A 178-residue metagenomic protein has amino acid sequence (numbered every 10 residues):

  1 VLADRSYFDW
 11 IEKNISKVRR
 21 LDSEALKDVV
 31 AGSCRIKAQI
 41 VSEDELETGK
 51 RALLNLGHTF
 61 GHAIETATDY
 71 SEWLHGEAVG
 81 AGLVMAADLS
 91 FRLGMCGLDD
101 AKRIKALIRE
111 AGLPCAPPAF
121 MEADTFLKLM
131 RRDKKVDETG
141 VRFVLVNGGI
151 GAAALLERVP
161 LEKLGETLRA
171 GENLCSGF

Functional and structural regions predicted by a protein language model:
V1-L54: Carboxylate- and glycine-rich phosphate/diphosphate-binding segment that chelates Mg2+/Mn2+
I11, V29-K37, L83, I108 (+2 more regions): Short alpha-helical scaffolding segments that buttress acidic/His motifs in well-ordered protein cores
L53-L56, W73-V79: Short glycine/threonine-rich catalytic loop with a Thr-x-Gly-x-Asp
L56, F60-I64: Active-site His/Glu-centered metal-binding helix of metallohydrolases
H58, L83, G149: Residue-level signal for inorganic ion chemistry
A63-E72: Catalytic Zn2+-binding segment of zinc metalloproteases
G76-F91: An active-site-proximal "capping" alpha-helix that borders the catalytic cofactor pocket
M95-F178: C-terminal charged capping/lid subdomain of soluble metabolic enzymes
